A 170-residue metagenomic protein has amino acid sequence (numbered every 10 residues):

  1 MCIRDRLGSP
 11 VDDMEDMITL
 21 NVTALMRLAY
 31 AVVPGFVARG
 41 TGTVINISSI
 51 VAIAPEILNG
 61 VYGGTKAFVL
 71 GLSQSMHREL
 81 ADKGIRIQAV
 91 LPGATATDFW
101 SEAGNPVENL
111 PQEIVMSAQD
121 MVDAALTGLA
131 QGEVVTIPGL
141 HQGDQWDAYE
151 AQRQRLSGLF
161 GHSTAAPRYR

Functional and structural regions predicted by a protein language model:
M1-I3: Conserved small/polar residues in nucleotide/adenosyl-binding loops
D5-G8, D12-T19: Active-site Tyr-X3-Lys motif and surrounding loop/helix of classical short-chain dehydrogenase/reductase
A29, T65: Active-site helix of classical SDR
F36, A54, S75-R86: Active-site-adjacent segment of SDR/Rossmann-fold oxidoreductases
S49: Residue(s) in the substrate-gating loop at a strand-loop-helix junction that position the organic substrate next
E56-G60: Active-site loop immediately N-terminal to the catalytic Tyr-X3-Lys motif of short-chain dehydrogenase/reductase
A89, N105-Q145: C-terminal helical subdomain
